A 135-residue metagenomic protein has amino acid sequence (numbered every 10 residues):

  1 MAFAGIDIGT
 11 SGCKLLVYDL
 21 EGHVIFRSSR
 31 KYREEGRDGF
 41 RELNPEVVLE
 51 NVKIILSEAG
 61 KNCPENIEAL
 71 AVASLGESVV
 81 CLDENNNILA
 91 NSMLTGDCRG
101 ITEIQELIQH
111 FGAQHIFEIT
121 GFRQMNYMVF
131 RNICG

Functional and structural regions predicted by a protein language model:
M1-A90, E118: N-terminal glycine/serine-rich phosphate-binding loop of ATP-dependent small-molecule kinases, especially carbohydrate
C81-C134: Glycine-rich phosphate-binding loop and adjoining helix at the ATP-binding site of ATP-dependent phosphoryl-transfer
